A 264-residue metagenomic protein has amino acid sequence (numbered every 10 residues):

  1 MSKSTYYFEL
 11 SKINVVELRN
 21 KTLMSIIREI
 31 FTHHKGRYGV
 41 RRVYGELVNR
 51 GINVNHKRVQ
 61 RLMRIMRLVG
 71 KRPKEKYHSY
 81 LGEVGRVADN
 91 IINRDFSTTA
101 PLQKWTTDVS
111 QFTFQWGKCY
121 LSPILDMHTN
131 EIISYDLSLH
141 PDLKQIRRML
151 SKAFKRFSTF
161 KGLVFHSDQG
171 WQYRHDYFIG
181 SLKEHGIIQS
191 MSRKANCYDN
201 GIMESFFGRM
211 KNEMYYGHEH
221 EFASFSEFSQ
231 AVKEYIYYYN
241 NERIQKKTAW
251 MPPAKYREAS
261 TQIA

Functional and structural regions predicted by a protein language model:
K3-A100, N196, P252-T261: Basic, flexible linker segments flanking DNA-binding modules in nucleic acid-interacting mobile-element proteins
I13-N14, K183-I187, K211-A264: C-terminal domain-tail junction helix/linker
E29, G45, Q111, K152-K155 (+1 more regions): Surface-exposed charged/polar residues within alpha-helices that form helix-capping/stabilizing sites and interaction
G36, T159, N241-Q245: Intrinsically disordered or highly flexible coil/loop and linker segments, enriched in small and charged/polar residues
G45, R61, G180, E184 (+1 more regions): Surface-exposed charge patches
R50, L62, R156, Y235-Y238 (+1 more regions): Short alpha-helical functional segments enriched in proximate histidine and acidic residues
I52-K57, I65-R72, E83-V87, I91-L121 (+1 more regions): RNase H-like DDE/DDD metal-dependent nuclease/strand-transfer catalytic core used by mobile genetic elements
